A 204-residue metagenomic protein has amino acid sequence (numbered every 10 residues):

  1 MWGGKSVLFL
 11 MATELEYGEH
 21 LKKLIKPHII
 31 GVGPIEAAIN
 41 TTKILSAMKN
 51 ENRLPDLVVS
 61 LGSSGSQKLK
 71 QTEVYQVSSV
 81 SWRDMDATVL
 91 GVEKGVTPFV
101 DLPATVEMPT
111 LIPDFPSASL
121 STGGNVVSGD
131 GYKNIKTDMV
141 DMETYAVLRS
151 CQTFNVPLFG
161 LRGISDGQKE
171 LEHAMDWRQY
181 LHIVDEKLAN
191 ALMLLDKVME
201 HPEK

Functional and structural regions predicted by a protein language model:
M1-L8, P55-D56: Extreme N-terminal starter segment of soluble prokaryotic enzymes
L10-E14: Structural motif
Y17-K204: Glycine-rich phosphate- or other oxyanion-binding loops that anchor nucleotides, phosphorylated ligands
